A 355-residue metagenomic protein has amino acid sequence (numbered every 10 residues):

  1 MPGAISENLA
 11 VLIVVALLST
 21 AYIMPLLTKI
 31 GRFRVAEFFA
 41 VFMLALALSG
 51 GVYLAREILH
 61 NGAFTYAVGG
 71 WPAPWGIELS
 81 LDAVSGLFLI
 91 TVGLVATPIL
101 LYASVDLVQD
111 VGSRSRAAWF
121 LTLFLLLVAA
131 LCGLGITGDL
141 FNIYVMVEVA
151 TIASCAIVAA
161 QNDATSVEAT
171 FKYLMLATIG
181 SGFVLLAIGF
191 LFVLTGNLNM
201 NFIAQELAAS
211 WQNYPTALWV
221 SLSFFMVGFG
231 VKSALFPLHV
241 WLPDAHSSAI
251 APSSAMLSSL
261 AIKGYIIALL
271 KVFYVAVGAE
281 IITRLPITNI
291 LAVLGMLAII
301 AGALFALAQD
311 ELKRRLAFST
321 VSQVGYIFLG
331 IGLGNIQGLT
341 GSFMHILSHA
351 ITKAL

Functional and structural regions predicted by a protein language model:
M1-V11, Y22-T122, N201-E206: Transmembrane helix-loop-helix hairpins at membrane boundaries of multipass inner-membrane proteins
V11-L18, A40-G51, G86-L89, G93 (+5 more regions): Residues within membrane-spanning alpha-helices of integral membrane proteins, especially the hydrophobic core/packing
V15-R34, C155-E168: Cytoplasmic juxtamembrane interface segments
P98-V111, L126-F141, A153-L355: Hydrophobic transmembrane alpha-helices and their helix-loop junctions in integral membrane proteins
E148: Short phosphate-coordinating micro-motif centered on Lys-Gly-acidic
